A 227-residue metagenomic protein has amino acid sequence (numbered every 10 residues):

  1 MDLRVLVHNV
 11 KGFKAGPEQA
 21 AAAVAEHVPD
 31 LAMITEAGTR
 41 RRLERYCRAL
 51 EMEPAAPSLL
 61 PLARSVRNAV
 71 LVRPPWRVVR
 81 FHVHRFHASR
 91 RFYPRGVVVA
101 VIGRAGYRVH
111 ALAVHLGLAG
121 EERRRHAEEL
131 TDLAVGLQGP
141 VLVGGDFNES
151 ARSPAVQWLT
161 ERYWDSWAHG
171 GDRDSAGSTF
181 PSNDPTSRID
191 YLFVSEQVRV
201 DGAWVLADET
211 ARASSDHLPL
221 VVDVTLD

Functional and structural regions predicted by a protein language model:
M1-A49, L226-D227: N-terminal, active-site-proximal structural segment of metallo-dependent hydrolase catalytic domains
D2-G12, R80-H82, V99, Y107-G117: Active-site-proximal beta-strand elements of phosphoester/diester hydrolases
V10, A37, V114-L116, G145-F147 (+1 more regions): Active-site metal-binding loops of divalent metal-dependent hydrolases
G12-A15, T39-R42, A63, A119-E122 (+3 more regions): Active-site environment of divalent metal-dependent phosphoester hydrolases
L31, T35-R108, G202-V205: Structured beta-strand-rich core segments of catalytic domains in phosphoester-bond hydrolases
A32-E36, P57, L142-D146, D165-A168: Active-site neighborhood of phospho(di)ester-bond hydrolases with catalytic His/Asp-centered motifs
S89, V135-G139, E149-D227: Metal-dependent phosphoester-hydrolase catalytic domains
A100-R104, R108-H110, R124-F147, A155-V156: His/acidic metal-ligating clusters that form di-metal
